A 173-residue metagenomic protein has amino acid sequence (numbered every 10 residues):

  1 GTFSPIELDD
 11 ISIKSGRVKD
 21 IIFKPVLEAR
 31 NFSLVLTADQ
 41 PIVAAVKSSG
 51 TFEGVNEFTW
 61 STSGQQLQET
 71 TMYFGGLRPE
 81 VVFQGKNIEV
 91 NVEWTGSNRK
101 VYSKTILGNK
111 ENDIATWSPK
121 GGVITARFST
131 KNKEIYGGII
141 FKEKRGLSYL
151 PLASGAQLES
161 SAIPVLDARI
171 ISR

Functional and structural regions predicted by a protein language model:
G1-E7, I11-I21, A38-S61: Extended macromolecule-engaging scaffold surfaces, prototypically the DNA polymerase sliding clamp/PCNA/9-1-1 ring
G1-P5, A38, V82-R99, T130: Short acidic, flexible loop segments centered on an aromatic residue
F3-S33, G96-V123: Intrinsically disordered, low-complexity Pro/Gly/Ser/Thr-rich segments with frequent PxxP/GP/PP motifs and embedded
N31, G76-E80, E89, E111-I114 (+2 more regions): Active-site lining segments that contact anionic ligands and/or coordinate catalytic metals
N31, N56, N87, N91 (+3 more regions): Detector for Asparagine
N31-Q40, A44, K120-F141: Short, aromatic- and glycine-rich surface loops/edge beta-strands on solvent-exposed regions
L36, F58-S61, E69-T70, V90 (+2 more regions): Intrinsically disordered/low-complexity terminal segments and short unstructured peptides
I42-N87, E134-R173: Conserved functional hotspot residues at active sites or interaction interfaces
